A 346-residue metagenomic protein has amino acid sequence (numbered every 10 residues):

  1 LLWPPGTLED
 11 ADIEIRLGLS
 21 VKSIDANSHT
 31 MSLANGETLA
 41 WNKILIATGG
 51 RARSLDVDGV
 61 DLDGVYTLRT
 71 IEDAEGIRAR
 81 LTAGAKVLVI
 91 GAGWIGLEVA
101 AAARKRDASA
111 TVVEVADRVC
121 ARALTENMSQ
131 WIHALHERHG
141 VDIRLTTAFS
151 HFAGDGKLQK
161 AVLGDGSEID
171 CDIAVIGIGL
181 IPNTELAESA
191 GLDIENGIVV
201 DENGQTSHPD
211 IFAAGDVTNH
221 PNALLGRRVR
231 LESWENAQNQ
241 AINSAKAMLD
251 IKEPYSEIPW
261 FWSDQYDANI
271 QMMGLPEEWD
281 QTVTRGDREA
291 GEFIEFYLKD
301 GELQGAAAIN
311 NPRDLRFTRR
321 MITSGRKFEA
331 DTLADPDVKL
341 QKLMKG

Functional and structural regions predicted by a protein language model:
L1-L88, V162-G164, V175-G177, P182 (+2 more regions): FAD-binding core/adjacent interface of flavoenzyme oxidoreductases
I15-S32, L39, K105-V200: A Rossmann-like FAD-binding core segment of flavoenzymes
D61-T82, G154-V162, S167-N243: FAD-site-proximal beta/loop scaffold in flavoenzymes
I77, F328-G346: Cysteine/selenocysteine-centered motifs that mediate thiol-based redox chemistry or coordinate metal-sulfur cofactors
I95: Hydrophobic/small residue at the entry helix of a nucleotide-binding pocket
V217-R316: Mid-to-C-terminal Rossmann-like scaffold of FAD/NAD(P)H-dependent oxidoreductases
N311-D331: A short, polar/charged loop-to-alpha-helix boundary motif
